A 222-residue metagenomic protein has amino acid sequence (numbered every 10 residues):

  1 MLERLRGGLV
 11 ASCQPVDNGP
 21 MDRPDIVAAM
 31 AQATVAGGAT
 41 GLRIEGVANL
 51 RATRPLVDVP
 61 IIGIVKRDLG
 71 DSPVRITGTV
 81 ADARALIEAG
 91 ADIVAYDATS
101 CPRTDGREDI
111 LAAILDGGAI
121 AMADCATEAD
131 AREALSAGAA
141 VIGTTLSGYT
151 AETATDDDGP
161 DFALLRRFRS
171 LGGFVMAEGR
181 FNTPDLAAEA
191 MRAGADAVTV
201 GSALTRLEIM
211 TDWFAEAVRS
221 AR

Functional and structural regions predicted by a protein language model:
M1-R84, E88, A129-S136, F181 (+1 more regions): Conserved N-terminal beta1-alpha1 strand-loop-helix module at the mouth
Q14-V16, V65-L69, A89-R103, V141-A154 (+1 more regions): Glycine-rich phosphate-binding active-site loops on the catalytic face of alpha/beta enzymes
V16-M21, D161-R222: Alpha/beta catalytic cores of nucleotide-metabolism and tRNA/nucleoside-modifying enzymes
D22-I26, V74-A81, G106, D156-A163 (+1 more regions): Alpha-helix N-cap and loop-to-helix initiation/capping positions
M30, N49, T53, T79-L86 (+6 more regions): A general structural detector for well-ordered alpha-helical segments in enzyme core domains, enriched
G38, V57-I61, A89-I93, L115-A119 (+4 more regions): Glycine-enriched alpha-helix->loop->beta-strand junction motifs that scaffold or abut catalytic
A39-G46, V74-I76, A83, D92-T104 (+5 more regions): Catalytic beta/alpha-barrel core
D82, R107-D116, A126-L146, A154-G173: Short loop-to-alpha-helix "cap/lid" segments that border enzyme active sites across diverse enzyme classes
